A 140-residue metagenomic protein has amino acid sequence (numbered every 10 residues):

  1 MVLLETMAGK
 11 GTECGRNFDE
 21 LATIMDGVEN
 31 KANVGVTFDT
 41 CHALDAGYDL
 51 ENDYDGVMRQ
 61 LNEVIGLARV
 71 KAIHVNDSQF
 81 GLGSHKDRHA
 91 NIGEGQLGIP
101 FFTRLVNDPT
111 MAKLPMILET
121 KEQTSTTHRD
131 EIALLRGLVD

Functional and structural regions predicted by a protein language model:
M1-A90: Acidic/histidine-rich catalytic cores of soluble enzymes
D55-V64, Q96-T110: A short, acidic, amphipathic alpha-helical segment used as a generic capping/interface helix at domain edges
K71-H74, K113-T120: Conserved active-site loop/cleft motifs that coordinate metal ions or position small ligands
Q79, I117-T126: A short, acidic, flexible beta-alpha connecting loop/helix-capping segment that sits on the rim of active
I92-E94: Acidic, His/Gly-rich catalytic cores of divalent-metal-dependent hydrolytic chemistry
T110-K113, T124: C-terminal accessory segment of soluble enzyme catalytic cores
S125-D140: C-terminal helical cap(s) of enzyme catalytic domains, especially alpha/beta-barrels
